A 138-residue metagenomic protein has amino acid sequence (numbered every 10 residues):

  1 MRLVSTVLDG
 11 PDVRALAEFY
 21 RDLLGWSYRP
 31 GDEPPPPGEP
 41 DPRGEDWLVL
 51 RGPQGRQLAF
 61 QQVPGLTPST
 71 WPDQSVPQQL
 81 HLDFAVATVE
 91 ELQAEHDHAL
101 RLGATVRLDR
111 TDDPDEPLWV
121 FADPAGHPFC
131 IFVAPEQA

Functional and structural regions predicted by a protein language model:
M1-S5, P77-H81: Short, solvent-exposed beta-strand edge segments and adjacent coil->beta transition regions
R2-S5, D32, L48-R51, L58-F60 (+2 more regions): Vicinal oxygen chelate
V7-D9, D83-A87: Short hydrophobic/aromatic beta-strand micro-patches that form the beta-sheet surface supporting nucleotide- or nucleic
V7-L58, R101, D109-D112: Core segments of cupin and vicinal oxygen chelate
G10-P11, V89, E116: Short alpha-helix boundary/capping motifs
A15-L16, V89-A94: Short, conserved charged micro-motifs
P42, Q74-P77: A generic structural micro-feature
V49-S75, F84, E90: Conserved, structured core segments of small domains
